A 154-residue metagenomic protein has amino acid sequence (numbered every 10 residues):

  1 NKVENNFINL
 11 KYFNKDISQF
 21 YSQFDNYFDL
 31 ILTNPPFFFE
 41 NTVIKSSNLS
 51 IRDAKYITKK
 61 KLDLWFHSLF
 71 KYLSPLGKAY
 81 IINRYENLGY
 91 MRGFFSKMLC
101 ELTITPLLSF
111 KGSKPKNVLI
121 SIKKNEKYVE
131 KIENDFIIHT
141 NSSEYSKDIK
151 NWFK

Functional and structural regions predicted by a protein language model:
N1-E4, G93: Short alpha-helix adjacent to the SAM-binding motif of class I
N5-S18: Conserved SAM-binding strand-loop segment of SAM-dependent methyltransferases
N6-N9, Y27, P75, M98-C100: Short loop/turn motifs at secondary-structure junctions
S18-L32, F39: A short acidic, Gly/Pro-enriched loop at the edge of an enzyme's catalytic core that lines a small-molecule cofactor
P35-L64: Mobile active-site "lid"/loop adjacent to the S-adenosyl-L-methionine
K59-P115, L119-I120: Conserved Class I SAM-dependent methyltransferase catalytic core
K114-K154: SAM/dcSAM-binding transferase cores
